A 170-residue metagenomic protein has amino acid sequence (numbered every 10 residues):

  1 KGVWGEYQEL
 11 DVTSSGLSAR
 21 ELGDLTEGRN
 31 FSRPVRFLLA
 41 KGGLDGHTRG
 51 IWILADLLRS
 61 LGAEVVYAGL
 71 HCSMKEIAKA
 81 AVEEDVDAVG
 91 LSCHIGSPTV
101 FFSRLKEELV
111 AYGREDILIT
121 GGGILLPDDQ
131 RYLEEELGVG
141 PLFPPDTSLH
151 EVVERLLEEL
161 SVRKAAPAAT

Functional and structural regions predicted by a protein language model:
K1-T170: Domain-level signal for soluble alpha/beta catalytic cores
